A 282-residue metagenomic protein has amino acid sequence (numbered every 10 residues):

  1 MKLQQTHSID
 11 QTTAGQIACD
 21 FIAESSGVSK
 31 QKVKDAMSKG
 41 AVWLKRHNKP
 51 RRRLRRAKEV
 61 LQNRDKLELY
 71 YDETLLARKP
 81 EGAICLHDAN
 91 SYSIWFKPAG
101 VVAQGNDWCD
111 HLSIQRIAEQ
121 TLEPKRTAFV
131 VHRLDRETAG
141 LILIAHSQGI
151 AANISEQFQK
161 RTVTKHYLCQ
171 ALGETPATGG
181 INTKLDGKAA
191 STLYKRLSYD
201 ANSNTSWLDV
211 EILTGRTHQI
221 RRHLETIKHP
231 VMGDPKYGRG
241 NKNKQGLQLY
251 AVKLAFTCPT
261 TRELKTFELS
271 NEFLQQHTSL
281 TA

Functional and structural regions predicted by a protein language model:
M1-A282: RNA pseudouridine synthases
